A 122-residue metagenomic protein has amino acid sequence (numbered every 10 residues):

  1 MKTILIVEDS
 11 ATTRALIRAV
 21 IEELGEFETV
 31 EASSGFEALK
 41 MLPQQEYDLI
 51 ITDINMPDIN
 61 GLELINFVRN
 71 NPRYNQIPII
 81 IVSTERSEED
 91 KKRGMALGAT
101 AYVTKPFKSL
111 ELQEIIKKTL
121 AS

Functional and structural regions predicted by a protein language model:
E8: Conserved acidic carboxylate
A11-V30: Two-component/phosphorelay signaling modules centered on CheY-like receiver
E31-L49: Acidic, metal-coordinating helix/loop segments flanking the phosphotransfer/catalytic sites of two-component signaling
D53, S83: Active-site residues of response regulator receiver
M56: Receiver (REC) domain active-site loop signature in two-component systems and cognate sites in sensor histidine kinases
F107-I116: C-terminal output helix
